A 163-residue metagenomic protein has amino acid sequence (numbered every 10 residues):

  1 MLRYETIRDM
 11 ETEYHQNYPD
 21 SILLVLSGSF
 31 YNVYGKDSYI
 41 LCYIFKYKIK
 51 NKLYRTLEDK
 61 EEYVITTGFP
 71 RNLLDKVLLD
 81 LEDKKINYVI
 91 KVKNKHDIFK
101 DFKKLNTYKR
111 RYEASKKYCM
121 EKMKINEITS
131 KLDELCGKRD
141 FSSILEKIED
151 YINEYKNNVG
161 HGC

Functional and structural regions predicted by a protein language model:
M1-C163: Basic, polar low-complexity surface loops/patches
